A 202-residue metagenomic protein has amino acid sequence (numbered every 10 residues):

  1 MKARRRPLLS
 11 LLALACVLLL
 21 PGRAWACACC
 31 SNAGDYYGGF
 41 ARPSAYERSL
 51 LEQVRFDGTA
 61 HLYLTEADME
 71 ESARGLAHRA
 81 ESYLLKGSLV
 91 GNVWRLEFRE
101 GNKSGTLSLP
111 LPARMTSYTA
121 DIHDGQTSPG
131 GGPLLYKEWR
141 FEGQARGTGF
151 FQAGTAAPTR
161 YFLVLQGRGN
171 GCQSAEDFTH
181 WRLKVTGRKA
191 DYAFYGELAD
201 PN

Functional and structural regions predicted by a protein language model:
K2-L12: Bacterial N-terminal signal peptides that target proteins for export
A13-L14, A24: Cleavable N-terminal signal peptides
V17: Catalytic machinery of carbohydrate-active enzymes, primarily nucleotide-sugar-dependent glycosyltransferases
C27-N202: Cysteine-centric segments in proteins
